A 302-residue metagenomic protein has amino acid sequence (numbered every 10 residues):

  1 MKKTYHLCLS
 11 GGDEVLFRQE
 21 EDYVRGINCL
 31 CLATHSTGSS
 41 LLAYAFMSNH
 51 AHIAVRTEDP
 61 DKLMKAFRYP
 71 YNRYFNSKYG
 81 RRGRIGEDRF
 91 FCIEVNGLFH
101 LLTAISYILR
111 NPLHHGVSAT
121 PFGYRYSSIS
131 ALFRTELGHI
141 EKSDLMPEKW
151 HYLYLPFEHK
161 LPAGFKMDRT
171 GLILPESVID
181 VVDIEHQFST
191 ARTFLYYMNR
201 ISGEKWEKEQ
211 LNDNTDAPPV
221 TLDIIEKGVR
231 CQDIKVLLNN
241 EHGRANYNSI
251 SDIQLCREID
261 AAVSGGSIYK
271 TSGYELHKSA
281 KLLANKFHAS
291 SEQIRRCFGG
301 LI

Functional and structural regions predicted by a protein language model:
M1-A43, E58-I302: Short Pro-Cys-Gly-centered "Cys-loop" motif that presents a nucleophilic cysteine in a tight turn
N49-T57: Short beta-strand->loop micro-motif that forms the acidic, two-metal-ion catalytic signature in nucleotide-processing
